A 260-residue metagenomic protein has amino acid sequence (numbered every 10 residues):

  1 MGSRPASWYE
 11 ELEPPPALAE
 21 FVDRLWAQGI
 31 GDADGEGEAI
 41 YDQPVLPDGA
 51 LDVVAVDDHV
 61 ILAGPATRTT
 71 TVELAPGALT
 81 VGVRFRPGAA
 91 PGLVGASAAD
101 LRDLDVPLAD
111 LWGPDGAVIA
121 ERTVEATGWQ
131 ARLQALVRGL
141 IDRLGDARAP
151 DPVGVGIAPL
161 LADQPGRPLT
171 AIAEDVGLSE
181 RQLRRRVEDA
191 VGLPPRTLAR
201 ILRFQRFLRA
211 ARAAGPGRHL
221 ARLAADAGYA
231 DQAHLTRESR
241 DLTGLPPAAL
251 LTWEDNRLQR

Functional and structural regions predicted by a protein language model:
M1-E180, A190-P195, R209-A230, P246-R260: Alpha-helical bundle regulatory/interaction domains
V187, A199, E238-S239, L251: DNA major-groove recognition helix of helix-turn-helix
T243: Short glycine-biased active-site loop of nucleotidyltransferases that positions the nucleotide triphosphate and helps
